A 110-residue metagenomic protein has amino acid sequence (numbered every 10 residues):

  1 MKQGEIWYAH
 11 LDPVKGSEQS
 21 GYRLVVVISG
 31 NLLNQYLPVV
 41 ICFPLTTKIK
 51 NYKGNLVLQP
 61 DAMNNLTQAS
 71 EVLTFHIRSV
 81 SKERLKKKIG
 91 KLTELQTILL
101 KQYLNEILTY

Functional and structural regions predicted by a protein language model:
D12-G16: Short, charged beta-turn/beta-strand-edge "cap" motif at the junction between a beta-strand and an adjacent loop
S17-S20, S29, S70, S79-S81: Generic serine detector
S20-Y22, V27-A62: Compact nucleic-acid interaction/catalytic patches
N64-Y110: C-terminal terminal-subdomain/extension
